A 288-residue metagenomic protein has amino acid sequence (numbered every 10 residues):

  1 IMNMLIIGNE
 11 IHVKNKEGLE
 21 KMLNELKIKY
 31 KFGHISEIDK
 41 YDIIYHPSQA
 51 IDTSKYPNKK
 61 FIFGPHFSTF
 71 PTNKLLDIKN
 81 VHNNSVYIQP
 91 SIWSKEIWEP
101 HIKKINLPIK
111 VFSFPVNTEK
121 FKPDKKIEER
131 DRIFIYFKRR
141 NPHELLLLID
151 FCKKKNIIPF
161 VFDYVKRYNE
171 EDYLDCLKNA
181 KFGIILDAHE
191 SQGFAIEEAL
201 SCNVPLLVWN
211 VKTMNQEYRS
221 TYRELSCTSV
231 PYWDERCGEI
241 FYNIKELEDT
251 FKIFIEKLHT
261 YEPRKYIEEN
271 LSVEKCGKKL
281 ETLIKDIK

Functional and structural regions predicted by a protein language model:
I1-K55, K278-L283, K288: N-terminal pre-catalytic "stem/leader" segment of glycosyltransferase-like enzymes
D42-T72, V86-Q89: Active-site proximal beta-strand in glycosyltransferases
L76-S85: A conserved, positively charged/aromatic
N84-L107, P142-E144: A short, active-site helix/loop in glycosyltransferases that binds the activated sugar's phosphate group
I97-P100, V116-Y173: Conserved catalytic-core segment of nucleotide-activated headgroup transferases in glycan assembly
N169-A180, S201: Short acidic alpha-helix that forms the nucleotide-activated donor recognition element in Leloir-type transferases
K178-S191: Acidic donor-binding loop of glycosyltransferase active sites
S191-N270: Catalytic binding pocket for nucleotide-activated donors in carbohydrate/polymer assembly enzymes
